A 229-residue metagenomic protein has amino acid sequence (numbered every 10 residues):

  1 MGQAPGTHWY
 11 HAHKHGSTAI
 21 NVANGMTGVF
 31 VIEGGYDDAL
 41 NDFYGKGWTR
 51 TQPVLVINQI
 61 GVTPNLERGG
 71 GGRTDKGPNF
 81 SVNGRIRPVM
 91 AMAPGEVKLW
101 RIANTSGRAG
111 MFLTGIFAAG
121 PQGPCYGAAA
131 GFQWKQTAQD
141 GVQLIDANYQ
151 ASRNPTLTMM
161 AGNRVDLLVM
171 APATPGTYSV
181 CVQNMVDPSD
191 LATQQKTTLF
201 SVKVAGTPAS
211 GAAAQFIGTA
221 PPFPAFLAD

Functional and structural regions predicted by a protein language model:
M1-G2, L167: Extracytoplasmic/periplasmic ligand-capture domains
G2-A39: Hydrophobic or amphipathic alpha-helical targeting/insertion segments
K14-G16, G35-D42, R85-R87, V97 (+1 more regions): Short alpha-helical segments and helix-capping/turn motifs at coil-helix boundaries
A19-N24, D42, S189-K196: Beta-sandwich strand segments
T27-R50, L199, K203-G218: Extracytoplasmic/periplasmic copper-protein system
V56-A228: Histidine- and aromatic-rich segments of cupredoxin/plastocyanin-like copper-binding domains
